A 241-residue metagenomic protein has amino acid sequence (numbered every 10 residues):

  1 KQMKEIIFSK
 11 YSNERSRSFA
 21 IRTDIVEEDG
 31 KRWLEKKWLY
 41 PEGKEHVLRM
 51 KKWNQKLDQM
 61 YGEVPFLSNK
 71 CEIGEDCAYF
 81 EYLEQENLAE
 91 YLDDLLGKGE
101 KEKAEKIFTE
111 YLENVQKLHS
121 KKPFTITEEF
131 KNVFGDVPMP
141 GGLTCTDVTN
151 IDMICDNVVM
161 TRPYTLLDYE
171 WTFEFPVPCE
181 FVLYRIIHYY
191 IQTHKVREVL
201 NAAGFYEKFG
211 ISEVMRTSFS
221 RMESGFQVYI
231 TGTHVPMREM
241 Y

Functional and structural regions predicted by a protein language model:
K1-S12: Juxta-kinase regulatory segment immediately upstream of eukaryotic protein kinase catalytic domains
K10-D24, V148-C155: Polyanion-binding interface signature
R15-G62, G74, E90-L92: ATP-binding glycine-rich loop module of kinase domains
R32-W33, A78, Y164-T165: Hydrophobic residues embedded in beta-strands of well-ordered beta-sheets
W38, F80-Q85, D168-W171: Short loop/turn segments at strand-loop or loop-helix junctions that form parts of catalytic or ligand-binding pockets
F66-G135: Conserved structural core of kinase catalytic domains
K131-R197: Catalytic activation segment of kinase domains across protein kinase-like and atypical kinase folds
E174-Y241: Helical subdomain adjoining the active site within ATP-dependent kinase catalytic cores
